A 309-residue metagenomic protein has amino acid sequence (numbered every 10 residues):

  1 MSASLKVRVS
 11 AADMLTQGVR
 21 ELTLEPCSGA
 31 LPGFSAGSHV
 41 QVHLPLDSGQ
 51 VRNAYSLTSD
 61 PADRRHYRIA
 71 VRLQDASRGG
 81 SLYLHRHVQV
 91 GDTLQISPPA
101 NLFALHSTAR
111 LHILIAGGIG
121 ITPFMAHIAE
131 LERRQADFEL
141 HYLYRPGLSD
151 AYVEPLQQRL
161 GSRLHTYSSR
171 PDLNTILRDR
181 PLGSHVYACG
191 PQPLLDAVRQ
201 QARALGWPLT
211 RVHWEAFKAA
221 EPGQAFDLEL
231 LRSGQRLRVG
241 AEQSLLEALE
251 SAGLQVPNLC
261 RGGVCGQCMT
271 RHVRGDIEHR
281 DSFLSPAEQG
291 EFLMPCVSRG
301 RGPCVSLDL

Functional and structural regions predicted by a protein language model:
S2-T93, Y144-G147, L156: Ferredoxin-reductase
P45, P99-A100, V273: Short, surface-exposed secondary-structure boundary micro-motifs
S81-G234, R238: FNR/FR-type flavoprotein reductase catalytic core
P123, E250, L254-D276, Q289-G302: Local cysteine-cluster metal-coordination motifs and their immediate loop/turn environment, predominantly Fe-S cluster
S169-P171, G240, G302-L309: Short flanking/linker segments adjacent to small metal-binding domains or redox-active Cys/His motifs
A225-P257: C-terminal accessory/binding modules appended to enzymatic or scaffolding proteins
R280-E288: Short cysteine/histidine-rich metal-coordination sites, predominantly Zn2+-binding motifs
